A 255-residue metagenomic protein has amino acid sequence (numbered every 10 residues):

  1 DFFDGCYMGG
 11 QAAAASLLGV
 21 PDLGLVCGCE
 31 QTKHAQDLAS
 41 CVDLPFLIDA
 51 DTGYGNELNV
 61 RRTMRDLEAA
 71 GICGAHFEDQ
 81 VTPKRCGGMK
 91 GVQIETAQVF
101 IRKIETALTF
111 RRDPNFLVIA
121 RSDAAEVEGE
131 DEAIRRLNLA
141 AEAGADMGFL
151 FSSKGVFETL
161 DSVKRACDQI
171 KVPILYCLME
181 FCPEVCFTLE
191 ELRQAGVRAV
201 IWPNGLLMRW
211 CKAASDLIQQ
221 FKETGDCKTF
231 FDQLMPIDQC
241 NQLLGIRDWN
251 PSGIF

Functional and structural regions predicted by a protein language model:
D1-Y176, C182-I201, M208, S215 (+2 more regions): Alpha/beta enzyme core
L206-F255: Extended, intrinsically disordered, low-complexity segments
